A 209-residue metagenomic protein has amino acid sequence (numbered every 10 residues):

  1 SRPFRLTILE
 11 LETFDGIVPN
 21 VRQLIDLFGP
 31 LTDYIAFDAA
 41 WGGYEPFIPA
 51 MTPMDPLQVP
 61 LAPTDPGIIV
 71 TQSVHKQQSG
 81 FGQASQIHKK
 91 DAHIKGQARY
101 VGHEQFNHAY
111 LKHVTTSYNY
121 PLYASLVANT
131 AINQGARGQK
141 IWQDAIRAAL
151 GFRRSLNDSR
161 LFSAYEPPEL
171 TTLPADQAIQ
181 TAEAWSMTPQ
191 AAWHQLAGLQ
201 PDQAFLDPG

Functional and structural regions predicted by a protein language model:
S1-L161, T172-P174, A178, A182-D207: Conserved PLP-enzyme active-site core in the AAT-like
